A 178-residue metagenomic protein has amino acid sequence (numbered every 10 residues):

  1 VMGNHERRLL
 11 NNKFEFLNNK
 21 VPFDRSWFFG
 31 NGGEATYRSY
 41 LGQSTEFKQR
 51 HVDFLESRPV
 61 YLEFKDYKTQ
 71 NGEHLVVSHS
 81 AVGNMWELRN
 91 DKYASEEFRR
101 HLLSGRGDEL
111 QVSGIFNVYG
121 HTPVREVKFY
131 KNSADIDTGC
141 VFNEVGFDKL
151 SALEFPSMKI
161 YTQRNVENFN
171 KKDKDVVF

Functional and structural regions predicted by a protein language model:
V1-E63, L103-G105: Active-site neighborhood of divalent metal-dependent phosphoester bond hydrolases
M2-G3, S78, G120, I136: Active-site flanking residues adjacent to catalytic metal/cofactor-binding acidic residues
H5-E6, A81-G83, P123, G139-V141: Catalytic metal-binding/acid-base residues of hydrolase active sites
L9-L10, M85, V127, N143: Conserved protein kinase catalytic core
N11-F16, L88-D91, F147: Short aromatic-enriched loop/helix-cap "lid" or pocket-rim segments at secondary-structure transitions that line
T45-E126: His/acidic metal-ligating clusters that form di-metal
A94-N165: Conserved beta-sheet core of the metallophosphoesterase superfamily
T162-K174: Short, solvent-exposed aromatic-acidic interface loops
